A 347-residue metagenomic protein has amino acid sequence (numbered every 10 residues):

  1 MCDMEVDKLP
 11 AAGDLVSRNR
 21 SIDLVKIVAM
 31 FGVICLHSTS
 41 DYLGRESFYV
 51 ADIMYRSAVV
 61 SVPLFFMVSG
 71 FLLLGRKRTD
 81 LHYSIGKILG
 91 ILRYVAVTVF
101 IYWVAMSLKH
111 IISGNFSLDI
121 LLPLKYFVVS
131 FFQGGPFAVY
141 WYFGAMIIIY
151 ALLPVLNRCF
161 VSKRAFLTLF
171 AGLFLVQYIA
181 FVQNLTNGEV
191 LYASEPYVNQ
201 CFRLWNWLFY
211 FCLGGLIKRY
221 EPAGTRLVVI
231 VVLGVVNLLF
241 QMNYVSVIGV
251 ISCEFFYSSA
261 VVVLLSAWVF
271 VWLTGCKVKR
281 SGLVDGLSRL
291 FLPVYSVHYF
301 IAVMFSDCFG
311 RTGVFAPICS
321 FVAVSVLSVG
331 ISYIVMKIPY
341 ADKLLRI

Functional and structural regions predicted by a protein language model:
C2-G13, T274-S288, Y299-I347: C-terminal "closing" transmembrane helix and its immediate cytosolic amphipathic cap in multi-pass membrane proteins
L9, W205, R219-L283, C308 (+1 more regions): Alpha-helical transmembrane segments and terminal signal-anchor/GPI-anchor hydrophobic tails, characterized by long
L15-N19, K77-G86, L152-F166, L216-V228 (+3 more regions): Membrane-interface helix-boundary motifs at transmembrane edges
R20-R76, Y94-F100: Functionally critical transmembrane alpha-helices in membrane proteins and complexes, commonly lining
F31-S38, V99, F170-N184, V232-S246 (+1 more regions): Aromatic-anchored segments of alpha-helical transmembrane domains
V50-V62, S130-A145, L185-Y210, F240-A267 (+1 more regions): Interfacial loop-to-helix transition and helix-capping segments at the boundaries of transmembrane helices
Y55-P63, R76-G135, I149, G286-A302: Transmembrane alpha-helical segments and their boundary/interface "anchor" motifs in multi-pass integral membrane
F65-F66, L72-L74, M106-G114, D119-T186 (+2 more regions): Hydrophobic alpha-helical segments with transmembrane-like composition
